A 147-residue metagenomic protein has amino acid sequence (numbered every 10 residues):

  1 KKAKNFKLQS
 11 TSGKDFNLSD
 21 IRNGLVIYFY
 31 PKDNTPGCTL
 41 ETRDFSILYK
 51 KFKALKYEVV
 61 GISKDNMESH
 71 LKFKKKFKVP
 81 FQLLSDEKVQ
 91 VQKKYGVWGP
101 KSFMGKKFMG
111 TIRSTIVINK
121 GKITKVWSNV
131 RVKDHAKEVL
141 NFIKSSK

Functional and structural regions predicted by a protein language model:
K1-K147: Chalcogenol-based redox active-site neighborhoods
